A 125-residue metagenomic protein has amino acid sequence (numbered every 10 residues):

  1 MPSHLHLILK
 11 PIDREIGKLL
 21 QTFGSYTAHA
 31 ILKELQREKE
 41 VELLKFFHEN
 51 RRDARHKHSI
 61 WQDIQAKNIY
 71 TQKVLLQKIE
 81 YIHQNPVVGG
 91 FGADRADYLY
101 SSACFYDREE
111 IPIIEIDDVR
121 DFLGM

Functional and structural regions predicted by a protein language model:
M1-M125: Short catalytic/metal-binding and nucleic-acid-binding patches
